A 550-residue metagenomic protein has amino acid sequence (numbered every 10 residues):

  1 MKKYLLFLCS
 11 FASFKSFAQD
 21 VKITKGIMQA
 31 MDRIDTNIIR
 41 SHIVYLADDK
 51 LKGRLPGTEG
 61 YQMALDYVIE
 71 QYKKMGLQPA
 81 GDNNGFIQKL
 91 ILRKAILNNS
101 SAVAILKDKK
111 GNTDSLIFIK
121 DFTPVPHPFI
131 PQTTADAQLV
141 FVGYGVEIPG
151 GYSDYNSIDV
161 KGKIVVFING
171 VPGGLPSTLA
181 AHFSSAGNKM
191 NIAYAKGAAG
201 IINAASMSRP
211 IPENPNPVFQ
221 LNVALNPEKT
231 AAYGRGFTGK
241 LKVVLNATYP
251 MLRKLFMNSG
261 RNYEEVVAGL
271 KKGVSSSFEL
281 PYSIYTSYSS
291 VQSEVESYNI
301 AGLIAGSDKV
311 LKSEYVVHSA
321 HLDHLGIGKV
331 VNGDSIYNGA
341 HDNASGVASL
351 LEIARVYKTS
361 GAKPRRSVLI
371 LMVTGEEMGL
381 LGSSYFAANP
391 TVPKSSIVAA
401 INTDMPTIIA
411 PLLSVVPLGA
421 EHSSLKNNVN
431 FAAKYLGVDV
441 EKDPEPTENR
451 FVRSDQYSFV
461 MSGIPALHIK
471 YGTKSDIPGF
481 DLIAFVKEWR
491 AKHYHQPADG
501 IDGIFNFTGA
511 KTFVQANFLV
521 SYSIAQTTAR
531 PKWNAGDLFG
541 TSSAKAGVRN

Functional and structural regions predicted by a protein language model:
M1-K22: Bacterial Sec-dependent N-terminal signal peptides
A18-G81, N258, S313-Y315, N550: N-terminal hydrophobic or amphipathic helices/low-complexity stretches enriched in small/hydrophobic/Pro/Gly
K22-I27, K107-K110, D121-S153, S157 (+2 more regions): Soluble metallo-hydrolase cores and metallopeptidase-like ectodomains found primarily in the secretory/periplasmic
D49-V165, N169-P172: Noncatalytic luminal/extracellular "stalk/propeptide" segments of secretory-pathway proteins
L116-I119, A231-Y263, V373-G479, A484 (+1 more regions): Metal-dependent peptidase/peptidase-like ectodomains
F118-R235, A305, Y337-N338, D342 (+1 more regions): Extracellular/luminal Protease-associated
H182-N188, G326, N332-S424, G547: Acidic/histidine-rich catalytic neighborhood of metal-dependent amide-processing enzymes
R355, T359, D476-S543: His/Asp/Glu-rich mid-to-C-terminal helical/loop segments that flank catalytic regions of hydrolases
